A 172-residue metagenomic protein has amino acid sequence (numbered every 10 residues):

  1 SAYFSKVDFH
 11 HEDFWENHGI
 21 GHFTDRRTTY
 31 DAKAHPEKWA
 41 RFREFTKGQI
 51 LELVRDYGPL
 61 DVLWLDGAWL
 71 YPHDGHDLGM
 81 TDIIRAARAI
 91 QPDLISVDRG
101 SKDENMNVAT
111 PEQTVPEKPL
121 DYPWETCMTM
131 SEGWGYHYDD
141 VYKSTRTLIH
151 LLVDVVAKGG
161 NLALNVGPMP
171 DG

Functional and structural regions predicted by a protein language model:
S1-G172: Mature catalytic domains of secreted/periplasmic carbohydrate-active enzymes
